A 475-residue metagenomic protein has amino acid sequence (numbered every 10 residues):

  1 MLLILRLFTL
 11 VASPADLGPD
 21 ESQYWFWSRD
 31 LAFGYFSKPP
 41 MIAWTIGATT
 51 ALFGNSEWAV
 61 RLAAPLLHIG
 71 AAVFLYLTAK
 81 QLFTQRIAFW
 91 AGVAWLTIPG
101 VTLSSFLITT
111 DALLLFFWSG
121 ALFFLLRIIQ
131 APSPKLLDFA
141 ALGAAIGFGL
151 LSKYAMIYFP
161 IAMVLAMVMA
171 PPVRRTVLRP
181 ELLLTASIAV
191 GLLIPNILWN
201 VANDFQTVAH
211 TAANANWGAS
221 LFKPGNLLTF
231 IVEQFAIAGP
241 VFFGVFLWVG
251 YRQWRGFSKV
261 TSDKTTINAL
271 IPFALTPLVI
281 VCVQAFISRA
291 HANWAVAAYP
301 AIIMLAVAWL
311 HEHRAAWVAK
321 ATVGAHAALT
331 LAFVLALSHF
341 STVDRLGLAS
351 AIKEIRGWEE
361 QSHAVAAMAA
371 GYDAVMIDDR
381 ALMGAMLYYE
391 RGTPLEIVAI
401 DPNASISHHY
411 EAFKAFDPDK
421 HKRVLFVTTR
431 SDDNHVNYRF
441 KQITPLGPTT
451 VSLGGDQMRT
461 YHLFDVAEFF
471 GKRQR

Functional and structural regions predicted by a protein language model:
L2, A91-P99, I146, L150: Short helix- or helix-capping micro-motifs that position conserved polar/aromatic residues at function-defining sites
L31, S104, I237-P240, G244 (+3 more regions): Hydrophobic/aromatic-rich transmembrane helices and adjacent perimembrane loops
L62-F83, G120, F124: Transmembrane-helix motifs of polytopic, lipid-linked glycan transferases
L75-T97, F116: Transmembrane-helix signature of polytopic, membrane-embedded enzymes that assemble or transfer cell-envelope glycans
K80-R86, A121-D138: Membrane-interface transmembrane helices that cradle and orient dolichyl/undecaprenyl
G100-L114: Short acidic/glycine- and proline-prone juxtamembrane loop motifs at membrane-interface regions of multi-pass membrane
F148, P160-I267, F273-P277, C282-A285: Transmembrane-lumen/periplasm boundary regions of multi-pass, lipid-linked membrane glycan transferases
A292, A316-G371, R380-Y410, F426-Q474: Membrane-proximal, lumen/periplasm-facing interface regions of secretory-pathway glyco- and lipid-modifying enzymes
